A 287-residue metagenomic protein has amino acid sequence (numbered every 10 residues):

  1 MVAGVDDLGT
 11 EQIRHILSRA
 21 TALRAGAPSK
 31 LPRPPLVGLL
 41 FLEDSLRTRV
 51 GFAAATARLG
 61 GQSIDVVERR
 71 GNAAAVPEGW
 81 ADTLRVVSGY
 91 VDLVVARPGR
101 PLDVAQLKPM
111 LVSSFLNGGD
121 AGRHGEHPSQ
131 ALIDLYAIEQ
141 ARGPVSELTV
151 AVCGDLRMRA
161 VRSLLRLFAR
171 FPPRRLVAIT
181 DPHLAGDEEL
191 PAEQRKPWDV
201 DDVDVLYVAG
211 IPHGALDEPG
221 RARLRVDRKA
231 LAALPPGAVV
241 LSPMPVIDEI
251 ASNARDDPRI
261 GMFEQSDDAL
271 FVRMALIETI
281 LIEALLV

Functional and structural regions predicted by a protein language model:
M1-V50: Positively charged, low-complexity intrinsically disordered leader regions
L31-V37, S146-L148, P173, G237: Phosphate-coordination loops involved in phosphoryl transfer and adenosine-cofactor binding
P32-E139, V246-A251: Phosphate/diphosphate ligand-binding glycine-rich loop within oxidoreductases
L42-G60, E139-A209: Glycine-rich phosphate/diphosphate-binding loop of Rossmann-like nucleotide-binding domains
V112-S113, P172-R174, A233-V239: A short helix->loop->beta-strand "cap" motif at the edges of active sites that frequently abuts
E189-I260: Rossmann-like adenosine-cofactor binding region
D256-V287: C-terminal helix-to-coil terminal segments
